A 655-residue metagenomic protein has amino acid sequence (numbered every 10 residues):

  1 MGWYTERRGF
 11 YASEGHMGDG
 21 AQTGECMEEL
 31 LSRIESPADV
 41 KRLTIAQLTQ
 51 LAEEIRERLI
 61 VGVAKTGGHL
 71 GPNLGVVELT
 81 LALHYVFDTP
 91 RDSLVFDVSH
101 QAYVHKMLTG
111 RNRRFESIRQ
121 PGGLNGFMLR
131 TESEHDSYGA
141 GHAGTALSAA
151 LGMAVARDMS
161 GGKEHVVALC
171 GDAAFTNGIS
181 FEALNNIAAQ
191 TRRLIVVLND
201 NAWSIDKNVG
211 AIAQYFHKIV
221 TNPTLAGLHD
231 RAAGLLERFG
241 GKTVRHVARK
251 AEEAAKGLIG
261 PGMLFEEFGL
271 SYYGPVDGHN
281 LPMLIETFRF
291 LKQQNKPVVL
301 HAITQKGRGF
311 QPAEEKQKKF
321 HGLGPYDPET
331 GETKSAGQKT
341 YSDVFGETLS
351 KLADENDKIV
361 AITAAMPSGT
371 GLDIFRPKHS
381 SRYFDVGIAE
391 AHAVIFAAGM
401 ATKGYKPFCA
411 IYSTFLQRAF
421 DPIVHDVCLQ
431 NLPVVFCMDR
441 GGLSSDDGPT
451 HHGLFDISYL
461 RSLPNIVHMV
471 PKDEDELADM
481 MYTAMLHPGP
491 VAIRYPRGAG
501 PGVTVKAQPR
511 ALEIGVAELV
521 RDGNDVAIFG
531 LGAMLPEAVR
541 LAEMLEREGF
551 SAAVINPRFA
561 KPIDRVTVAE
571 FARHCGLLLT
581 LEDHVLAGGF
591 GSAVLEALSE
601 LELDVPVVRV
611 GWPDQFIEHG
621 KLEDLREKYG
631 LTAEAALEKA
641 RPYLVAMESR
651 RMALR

Functional and structural regions predicted by a protein language model:
G24-T109, L264-I285, Q294, V298-T304: N-terminal amphipathic, basic-rich helices that act as targeting or association modules
L31, A202-F345: Long, well-ordered, tryptophan-enriched scaffold segments
H69-Q190, Y341, K358-I359, T363-A364 (+2 more regions): Cofactor-binding active-site loop characterized by glycine-rich and histidine/acidic residues
S93, T304-Q417, P422-L432, G489 (+3 more regions): Non-catalytic terminal/interface segments that mediate subunit docking, oligomerization, and allosteric communication
R113-L124, A189-W203, T224, C428-R440: A glycine-rich helix N-cap at a beta->alpha junction
V244-P312, P433-M438, I457-K506, T632-R655: Structural signature of the thiamine diphosphate
I259, E286-R289, H321-G322, T340-E355 (+5 more regions): Glycine-/acidic-rich phosphate or pyrophosphate-binding loops and their flanking alpha/beta elements
P325-P328, T333-G337, S445-D447, V467 (+1 more regions): Peripheral docking tails and interdomain loops at the edges of cofactor- or intermediate-handling domains
